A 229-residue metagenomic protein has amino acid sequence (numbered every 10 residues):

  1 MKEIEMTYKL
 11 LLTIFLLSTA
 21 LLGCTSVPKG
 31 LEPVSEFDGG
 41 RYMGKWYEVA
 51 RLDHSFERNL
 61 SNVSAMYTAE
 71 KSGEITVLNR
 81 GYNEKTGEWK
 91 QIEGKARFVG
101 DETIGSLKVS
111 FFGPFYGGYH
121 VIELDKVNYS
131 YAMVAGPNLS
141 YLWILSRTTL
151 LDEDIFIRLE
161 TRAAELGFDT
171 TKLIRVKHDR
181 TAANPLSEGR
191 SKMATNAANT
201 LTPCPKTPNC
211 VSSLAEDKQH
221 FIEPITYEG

Functional and structural regions predicted by a protein language model:
K2-E3, I225: Short, low-complexity, intrinsically disordered N-terminal peptides in bacterial proteins
E3-L12: Bacterial N-terminal signal peptides that target proteins for export
T13-A20: Bacterial N-terminal signal peptides
G23-G229: A beta-rich soluble binding module of mature secreted/lumenal proteins
